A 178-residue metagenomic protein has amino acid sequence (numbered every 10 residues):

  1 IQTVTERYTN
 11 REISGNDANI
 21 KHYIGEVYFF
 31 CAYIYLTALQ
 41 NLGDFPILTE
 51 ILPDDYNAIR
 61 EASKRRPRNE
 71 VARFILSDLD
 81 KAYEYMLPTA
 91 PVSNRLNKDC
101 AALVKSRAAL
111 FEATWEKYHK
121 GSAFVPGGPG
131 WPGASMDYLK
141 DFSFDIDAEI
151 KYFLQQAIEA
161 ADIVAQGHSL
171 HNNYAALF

Functional and structural regions predicted by a protein language model:
I1-L42, A58-R95: Conserved, well-structured interaction surfaces
I24, N41-F45, T49, A72 (+3 more regions): An aromatic- and glycine-enriched ligand-binding surface/loop that stacks and positions planar moieties
I51-Y56: Short edge-strand/loop segments of extracellular domains
